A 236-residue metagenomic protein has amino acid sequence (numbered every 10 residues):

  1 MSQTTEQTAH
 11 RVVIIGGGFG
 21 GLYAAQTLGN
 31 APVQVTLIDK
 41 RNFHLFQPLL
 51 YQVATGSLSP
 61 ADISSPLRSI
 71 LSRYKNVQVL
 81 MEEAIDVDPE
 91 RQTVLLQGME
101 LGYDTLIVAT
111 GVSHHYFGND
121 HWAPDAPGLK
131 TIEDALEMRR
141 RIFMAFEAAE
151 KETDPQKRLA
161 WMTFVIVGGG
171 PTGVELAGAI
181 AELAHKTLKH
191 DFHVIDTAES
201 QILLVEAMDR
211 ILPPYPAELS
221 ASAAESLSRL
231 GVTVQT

Functional and structural regions predicted by a protein language model:
M1-A9, V77-V167, L183-H185: FAD-binding core/adjacent interface of flavoenzyme oxidoreductases
S2-L80, I85, F164, P171-Y215: Beta1-alpha1 glycine-rich phosphate/pyrophosphate-binding loop at the start of Rossmann-like nucleotide-binding domains
Q3, S65, S69-S72, E90 (+5 more regions): Replace "anionic and nucleotidyl ligands
L50, A61, V94, A109-G111 (+3 more regions): Surface-exposed beta-strand edges and their flanking turn/coil or helix-capping segments
L50-G56, W122-P127, E218-L219: Short glycine-enriched, charge-decorated loop/helix-capping segments at active-site entrances that position
G128-L129, E133-L230, V234-T236: Predominantly flavin-linked oxidoreductase catalytic cores and closely associated redox partners
